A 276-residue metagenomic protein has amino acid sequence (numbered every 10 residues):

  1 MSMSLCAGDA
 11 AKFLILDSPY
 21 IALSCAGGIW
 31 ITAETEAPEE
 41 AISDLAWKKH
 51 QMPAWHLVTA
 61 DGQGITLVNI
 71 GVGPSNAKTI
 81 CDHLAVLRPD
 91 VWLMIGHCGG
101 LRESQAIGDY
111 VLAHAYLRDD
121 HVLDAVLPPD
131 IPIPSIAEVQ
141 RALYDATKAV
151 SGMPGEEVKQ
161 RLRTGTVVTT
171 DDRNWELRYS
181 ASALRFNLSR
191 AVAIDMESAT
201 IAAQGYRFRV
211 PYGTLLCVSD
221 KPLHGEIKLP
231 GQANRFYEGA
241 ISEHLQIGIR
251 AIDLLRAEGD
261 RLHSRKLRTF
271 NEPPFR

Functional and structural regions predicted by a protein language model:
M1-L93, G99-R276: Accessory terminal and edge-of-domain segments that mediate assembly/interaction and cofactor placement around
